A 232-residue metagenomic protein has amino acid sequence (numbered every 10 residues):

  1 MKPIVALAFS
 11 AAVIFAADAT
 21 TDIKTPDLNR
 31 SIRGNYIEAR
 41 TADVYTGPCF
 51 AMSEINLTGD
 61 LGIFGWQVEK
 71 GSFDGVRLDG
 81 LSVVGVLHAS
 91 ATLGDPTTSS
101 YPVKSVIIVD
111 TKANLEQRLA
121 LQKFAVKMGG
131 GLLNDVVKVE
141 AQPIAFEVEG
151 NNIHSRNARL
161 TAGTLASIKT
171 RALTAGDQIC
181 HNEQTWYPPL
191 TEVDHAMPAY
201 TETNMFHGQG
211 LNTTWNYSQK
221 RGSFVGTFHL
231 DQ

Functional and structural regions predicted by a protein language model:
M1-I4: Positively charged n-region of N-terminal signal peptides that target proteins for export
A6-I14: Bacterial N-terminal signal peptides
A17-D27, G210, W215-S218, F224-F228 (+1 more regions): Compositionally biased, proline/threonine/alanine/serine-rich low-complexity intrinsically disordered stretches
D22-V109: N-terminal Sec/ER secretory leader and immediately downstream segment of secreted/extracellular precursors
I108-R221, F228: Mature, soluble, non-transmembrane domains
